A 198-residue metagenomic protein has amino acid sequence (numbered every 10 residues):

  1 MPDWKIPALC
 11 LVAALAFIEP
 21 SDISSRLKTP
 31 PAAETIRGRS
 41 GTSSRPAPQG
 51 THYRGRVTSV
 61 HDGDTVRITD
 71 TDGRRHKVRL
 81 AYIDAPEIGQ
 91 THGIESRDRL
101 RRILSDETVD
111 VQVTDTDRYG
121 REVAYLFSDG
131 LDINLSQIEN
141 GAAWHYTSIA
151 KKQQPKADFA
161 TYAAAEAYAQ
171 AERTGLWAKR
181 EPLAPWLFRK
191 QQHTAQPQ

Functional and structural regions predicted by a protein language model:
M1-Q198: Small beta-barrel nucleic-acid-binding modules, primarily SNase/OB-fold domains and secondarily Tudor-like barrels
